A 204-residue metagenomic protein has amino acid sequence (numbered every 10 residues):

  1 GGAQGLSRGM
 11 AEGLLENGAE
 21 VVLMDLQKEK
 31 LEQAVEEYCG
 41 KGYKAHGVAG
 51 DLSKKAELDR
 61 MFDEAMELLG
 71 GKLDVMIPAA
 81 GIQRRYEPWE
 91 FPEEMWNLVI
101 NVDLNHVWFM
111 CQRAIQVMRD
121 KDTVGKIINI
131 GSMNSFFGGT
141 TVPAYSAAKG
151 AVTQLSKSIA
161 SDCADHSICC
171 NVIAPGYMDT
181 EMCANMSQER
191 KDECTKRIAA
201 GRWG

Functional and structural regions predicted by a protein language model:
G1-V22: Canonical Rossmann dinucleotide-binding motif of NAD(H)/NADP(H)-dependent dehydrogenases/reductases, specifically
N17-Q33: Conserved glycine-rich Rossmann-like NAD(P)H-binding loop of the short-chain dehydrogenase/reductase
Q83, F91, F137-S146, S158 (+1 more regions): Active-site loop-to-helix junction immediately N-terminal to the catalytic Tyr of the SDR YXXXK motif in Rossmann-fold
E87-P88, P92-I100, C183, C194: Substrate-binding pocket helix/loop in short-chain dehydrogenase/reductase
C111, A148, S156: Active-site helix of classical SDR
Q116, S161-D165: Alpha-helical segment proximal to the catalytic Tyr-Lys
S132: Residue(s) in the substrate-gating loop at a strand-loop-helix junction that position the organic substrate next
